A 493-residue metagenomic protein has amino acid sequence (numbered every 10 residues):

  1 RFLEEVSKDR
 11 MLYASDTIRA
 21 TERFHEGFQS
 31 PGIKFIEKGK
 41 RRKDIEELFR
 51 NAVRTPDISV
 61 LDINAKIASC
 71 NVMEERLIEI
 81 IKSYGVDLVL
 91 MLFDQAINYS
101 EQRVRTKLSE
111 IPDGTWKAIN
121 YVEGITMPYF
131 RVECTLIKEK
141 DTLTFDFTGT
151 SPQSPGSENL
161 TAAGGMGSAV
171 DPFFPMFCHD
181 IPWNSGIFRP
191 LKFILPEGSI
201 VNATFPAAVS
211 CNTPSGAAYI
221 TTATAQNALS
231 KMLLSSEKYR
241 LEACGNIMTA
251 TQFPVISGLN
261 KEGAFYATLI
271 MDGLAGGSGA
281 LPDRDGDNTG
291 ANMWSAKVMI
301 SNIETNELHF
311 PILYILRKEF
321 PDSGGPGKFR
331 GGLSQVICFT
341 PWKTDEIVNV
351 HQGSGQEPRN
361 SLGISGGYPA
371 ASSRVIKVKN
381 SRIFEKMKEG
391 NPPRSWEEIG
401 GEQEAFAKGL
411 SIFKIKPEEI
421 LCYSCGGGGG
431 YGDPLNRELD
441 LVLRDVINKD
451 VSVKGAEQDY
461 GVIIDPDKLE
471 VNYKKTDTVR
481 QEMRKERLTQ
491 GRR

Functional and structural regions predicted by a protein language model:
F2-R493: Glycine/proline-enriched, intrinsically flexible loops and inter-domain linkers
